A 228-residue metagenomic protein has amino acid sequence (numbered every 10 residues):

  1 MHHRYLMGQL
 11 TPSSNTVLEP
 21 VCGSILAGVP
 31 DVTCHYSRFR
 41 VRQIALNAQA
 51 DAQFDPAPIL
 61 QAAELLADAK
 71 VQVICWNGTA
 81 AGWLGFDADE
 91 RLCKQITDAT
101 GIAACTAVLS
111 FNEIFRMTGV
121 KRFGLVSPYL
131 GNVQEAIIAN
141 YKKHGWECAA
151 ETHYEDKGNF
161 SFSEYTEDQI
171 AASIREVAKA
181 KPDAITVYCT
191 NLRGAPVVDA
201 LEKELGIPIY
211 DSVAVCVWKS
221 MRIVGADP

Functional and structural regions predicted by a protein language model:
M1-Q61, Y129-T166: N-terminal glycine-rich anion-binding loop in soluble enzyme alpha/beta folds
G8, Q72-N77, G124-V126, P182-C189: Periplasmic-binding protein-like
P56-A69, Q169-P182: Short, well-structured alpha-helical segments in soluble
A63-C105: Glycine/small-residue-rich loop that forms an oxyanion/phosphate-binding "nest" at active or ligand-binding sites
C75-W76, A104-V108, A150-E151, T186-V187 (+1 more regions): General beta-strand structural signal in soluble alpha/beta enzymes
L92, I96-K157: Conserved beta-alpha
K157-N159, I209-P228: Short, flexible loop segments at boundaries between secondary-structure elements
A171-L205, D211, C216-V217: Hydrophobic alpha-helical
